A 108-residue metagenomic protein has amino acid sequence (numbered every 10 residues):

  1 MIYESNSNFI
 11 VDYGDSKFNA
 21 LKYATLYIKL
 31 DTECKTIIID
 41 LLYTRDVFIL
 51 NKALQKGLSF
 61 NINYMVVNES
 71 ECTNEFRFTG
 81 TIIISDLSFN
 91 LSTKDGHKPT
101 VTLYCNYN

Functional and structural regions predicted by a protein language model:
M1-L30: Polar/acidic, low-complexity leader/linker segments enriched in S/T/G and N/D
N6, L21, C34-T36, G57 (+1 more regions): Extracytoplasmic
S7-Y13, K56-T73: Short conserved beta-strand and strand-loop elements enriched in small hydrophobics with frequent Asp/Gly
N8, D40-R45, N63-V67, L87: Generic short beta-strand segments
I10, T36-D40, S59-N63, T81 (+1 more regions): Beta-strand secondary-structure signal
L26-V47, D95-N108: Oligomerization/assembly interface segments of phage tail-like spikes and tubes
F48-Q55: Short glycine/proline/serine/threonine-rich loop/turn segments at secondary-structure transition edges
M65-N108: Short beta-strand and beta-hairpin "edge-sheet" elements
